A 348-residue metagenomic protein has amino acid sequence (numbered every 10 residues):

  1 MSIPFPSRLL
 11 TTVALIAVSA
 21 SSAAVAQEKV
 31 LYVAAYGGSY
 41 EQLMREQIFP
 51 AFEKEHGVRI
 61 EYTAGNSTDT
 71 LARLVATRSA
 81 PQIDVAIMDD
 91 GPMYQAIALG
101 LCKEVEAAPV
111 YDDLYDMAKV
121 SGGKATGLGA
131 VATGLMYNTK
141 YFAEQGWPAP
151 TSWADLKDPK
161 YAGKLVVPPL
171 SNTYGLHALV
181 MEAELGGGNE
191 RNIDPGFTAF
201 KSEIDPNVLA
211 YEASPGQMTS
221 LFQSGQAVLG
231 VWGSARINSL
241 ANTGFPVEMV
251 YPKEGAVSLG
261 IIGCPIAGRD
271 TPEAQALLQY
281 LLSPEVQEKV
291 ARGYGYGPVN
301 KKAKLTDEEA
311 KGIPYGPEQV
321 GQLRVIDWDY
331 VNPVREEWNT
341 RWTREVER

Functional and structural regions predicted by a protein language model:
Q27-Q95: Early extracytoplasmic/lumenal segment of secretory-pathway proteins
G37-R45, Q82-Q223: Extracytoplasmic ligand-binding site segments that recognize negatively charged/polar headgroups
G91-Q95, Q223, V228-P246: A ligand-binding cleft/hinge motif common to bilobed small-molecule-binding domains
K103-D112, A125-T126, A154, V228-L229 (+2 more regions): Short beta-strand->loop
M136-Y141, M181-L185, L259-P272, K289: A bilobed periplasmic-binding-protein/Venus flytrap-type ligand-binding module shared by bacterial periplasmic
T198-I204, Y211, A241-A267, K302-K304: Periplasmic-binding protein-like
I266-L323: Mature extracytoplasmic/periplasmic domains
G321-R348: Conserved C-terminal helix/tail region of periplasmic/extracytoplasmic solute-binding proteins
